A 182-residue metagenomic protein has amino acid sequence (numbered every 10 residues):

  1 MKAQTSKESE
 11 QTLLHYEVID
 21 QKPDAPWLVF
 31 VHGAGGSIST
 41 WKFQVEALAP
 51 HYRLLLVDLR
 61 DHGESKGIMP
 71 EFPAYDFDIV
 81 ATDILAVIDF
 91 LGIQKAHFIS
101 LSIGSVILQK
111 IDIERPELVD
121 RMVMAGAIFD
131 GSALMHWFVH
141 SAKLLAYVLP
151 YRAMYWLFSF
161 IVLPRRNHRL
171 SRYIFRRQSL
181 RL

Functional and structural regions predicted by a protein language model:
M1-V29, P50-R53, D89: Alpha/beta-hydrolase fold catalytic core
A25, G33-S37, S102: Active-site glycine-rich loops that stabilize anionic/oxyanionic intermediates across multiple enzyme folds
G33-F43, L54: Serine-hydrolase catalytic-loop signature spanning alpha/beta hydrolases and amidase-signature enzymes
G35, L59-G63, F129: Alpha/beta-hydrolase active-site loop signature
F43-E46, L55-I99: Active-site loop/oxyanion-hole signature of alpha/beta-hydrolase fold enzymes
S100-G104, L108: Gly/Ala-rich beta-loop-alpha elbow adjacent to hydrolase catalytic centers
Q109-E114, V119-L149: Flexible "cap/lid" loop of the alpha/beta hydrolase fold
A133-M135, R152-L182: Conserved alpha/beta-hydrolase catalytic His-Asp/Glu region
